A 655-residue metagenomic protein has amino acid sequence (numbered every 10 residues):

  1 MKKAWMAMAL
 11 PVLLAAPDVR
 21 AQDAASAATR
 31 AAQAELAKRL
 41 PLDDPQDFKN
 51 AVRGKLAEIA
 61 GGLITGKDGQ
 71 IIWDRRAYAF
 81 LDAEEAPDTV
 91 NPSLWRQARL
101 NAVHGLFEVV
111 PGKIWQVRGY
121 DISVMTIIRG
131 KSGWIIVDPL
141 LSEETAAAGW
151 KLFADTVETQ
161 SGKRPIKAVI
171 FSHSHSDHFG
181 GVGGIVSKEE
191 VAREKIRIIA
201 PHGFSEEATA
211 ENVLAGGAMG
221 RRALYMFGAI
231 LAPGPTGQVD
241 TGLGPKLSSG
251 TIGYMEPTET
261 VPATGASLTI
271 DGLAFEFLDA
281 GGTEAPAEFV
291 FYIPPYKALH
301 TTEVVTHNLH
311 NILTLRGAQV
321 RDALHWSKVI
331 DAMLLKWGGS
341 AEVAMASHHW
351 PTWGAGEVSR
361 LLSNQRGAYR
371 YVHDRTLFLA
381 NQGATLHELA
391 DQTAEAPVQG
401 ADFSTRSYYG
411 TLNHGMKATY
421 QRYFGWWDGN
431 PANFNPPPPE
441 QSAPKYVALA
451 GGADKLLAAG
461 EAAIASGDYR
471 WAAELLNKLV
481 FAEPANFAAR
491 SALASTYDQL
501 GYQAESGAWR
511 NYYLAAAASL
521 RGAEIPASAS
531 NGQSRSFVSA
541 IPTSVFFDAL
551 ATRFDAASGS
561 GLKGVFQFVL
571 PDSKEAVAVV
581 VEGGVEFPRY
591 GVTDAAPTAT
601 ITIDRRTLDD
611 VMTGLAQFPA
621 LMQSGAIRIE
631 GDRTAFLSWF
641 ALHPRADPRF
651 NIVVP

Functional and structural regions predicted by a protein language model:
D23-A37, A298, N308, L324-E388 (+3 more regions): Divalent-metal (often Zn2+) His-rich catalytic cores of metallo-beta-lactamase-fold enzymes
R99-R164, F289-I293, K297-E303: Conserved beta-strand hairpin/beta-sheet module of binuclear metal-dependent hydrolase folds, prominently
E108-V109, I199, F204-A280, A287 (+1 more regions): Metallo-beta-lactamase
S132-G133, E143-I199, P262: Active-site metal-binding motif and surrounding structural segment of the metallo-beta-lactamase
G133-E144, S249-T258, G265-Q382: Metallo-beta-lactamase
S442-L475: Alpha-helical segment of the N-proximal tetratricopeptide repeat
D468-E474, F481, A485, S495-P655: Feature captures hydrophobic
